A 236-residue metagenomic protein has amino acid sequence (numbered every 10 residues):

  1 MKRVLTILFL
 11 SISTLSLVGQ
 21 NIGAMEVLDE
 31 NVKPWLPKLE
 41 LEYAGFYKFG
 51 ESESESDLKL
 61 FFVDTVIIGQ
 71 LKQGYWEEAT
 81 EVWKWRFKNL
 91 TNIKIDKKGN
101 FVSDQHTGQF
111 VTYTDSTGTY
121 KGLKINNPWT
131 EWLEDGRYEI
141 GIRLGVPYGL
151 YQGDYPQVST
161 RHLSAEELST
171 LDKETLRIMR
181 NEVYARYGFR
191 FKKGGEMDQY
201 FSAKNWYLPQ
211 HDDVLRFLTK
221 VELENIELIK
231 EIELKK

Functional and structural regions predicted by a protein language model:
M1-G23: Bacterial Sec-dependent N-terminal signal peptides
N21-E55: Tryptophan-anchored aromatic micro-motifs
E42, L163, L171, T175-E182 (+2 more regions): Extracytoplasmic/secreted proteins, especially bacterial periplasmic and envelope-associated proteins
F49-K98, L123, T130: N-terminal glycine/threonine-rich, aromatic-flanked beta-hairpin/loop signature
E51, R180-V183, Y187, E233-K236: Sec/Tat-exported extracytoplasmic proteins
Y155-S164, P209: Acidic/histidine-rich, surface-exposed loop or edge segments in extracytoplasmic proteins
E167-P209: Amphipathic alpha-helical packing elements
F191, Q199-K236: Compact alpha-helical subdomains of small soluble proteins
